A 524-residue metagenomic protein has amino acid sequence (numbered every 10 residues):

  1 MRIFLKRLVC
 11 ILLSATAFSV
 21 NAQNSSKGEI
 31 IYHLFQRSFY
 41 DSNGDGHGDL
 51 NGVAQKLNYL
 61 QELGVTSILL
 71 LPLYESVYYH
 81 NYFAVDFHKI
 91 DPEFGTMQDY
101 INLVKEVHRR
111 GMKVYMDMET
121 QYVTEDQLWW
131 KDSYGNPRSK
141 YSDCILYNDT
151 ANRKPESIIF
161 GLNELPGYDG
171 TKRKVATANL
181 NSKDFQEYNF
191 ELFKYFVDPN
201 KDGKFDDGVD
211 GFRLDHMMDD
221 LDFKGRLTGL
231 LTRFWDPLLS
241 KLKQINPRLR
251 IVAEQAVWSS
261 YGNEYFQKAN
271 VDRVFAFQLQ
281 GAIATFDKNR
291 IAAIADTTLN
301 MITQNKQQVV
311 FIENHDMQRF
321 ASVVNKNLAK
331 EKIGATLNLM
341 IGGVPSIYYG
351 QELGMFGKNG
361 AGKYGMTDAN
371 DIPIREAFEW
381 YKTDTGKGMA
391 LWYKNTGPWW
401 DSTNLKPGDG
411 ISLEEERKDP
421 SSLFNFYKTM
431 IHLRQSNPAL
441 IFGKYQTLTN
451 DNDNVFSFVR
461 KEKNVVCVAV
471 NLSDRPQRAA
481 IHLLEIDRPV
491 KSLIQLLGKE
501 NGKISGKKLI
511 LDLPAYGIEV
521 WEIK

Functional and structural regions predicted by a protein language model:
M1-Q23: Bacterial Sec-dependent N-terminal signal peptides
Q23-I30, F35-G48, Q55-T66, L73-D206 (+1 more regions): Substrate-binding/active-site clefts of carbohydrate-active enzymes
I30-Y32, I68-L70, V114-M116, F212 (+3 more regions): Hydrophobic faces of well-ordered beta-strands that scaffold small-molecule active sites in alpha/beta enzyme cores
L34, L60, L70, F87 (+7 more regions): Conserved, mostly hydrophobic/aromatic
V104-H108, M112, Y122, W129-G135 (+7 more regions): Active-site-proximal helices and loops of the catalytic beta/alpha 8
F193-F223, V310, N314: Active-site groove signature of glycoside hydrolases
N305, V323-R478, I486: Loop/helix patches that line or flank the sugar-binding groove of alpha-linked glycan CAZymes
I504-K524: C-terminal beta-strand-rich structural cap/linker in extracellular carbohydrate-active enzymes
